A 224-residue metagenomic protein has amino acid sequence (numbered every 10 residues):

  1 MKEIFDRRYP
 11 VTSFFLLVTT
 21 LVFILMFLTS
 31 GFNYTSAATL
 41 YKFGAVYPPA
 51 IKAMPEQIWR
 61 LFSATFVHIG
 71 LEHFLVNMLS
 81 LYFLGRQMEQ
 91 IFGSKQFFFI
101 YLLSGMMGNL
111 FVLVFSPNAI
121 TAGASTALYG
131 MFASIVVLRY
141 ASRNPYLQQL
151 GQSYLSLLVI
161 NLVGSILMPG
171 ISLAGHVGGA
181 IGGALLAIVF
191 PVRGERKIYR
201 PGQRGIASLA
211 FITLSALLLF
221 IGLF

Functional and structural regions predicted by a protein language model:
M1-V11, L162-F224: C-terminal transmembrane module of polytopic alpha-helical membrane proteins
I4-R8, P49-E56, L147-L150: Helix-boundary and loop/linker segments of multi-pass membrane transporters
V11-A122, P169-I171: N-terminal TM1-TM2 helical hairpin plus the immediately adjacent luminal interfacial "cap"
T12-L17, F98-L102, L128, Y154-L155 (+2 more regions): Hydrophobic alpha-helical transmembrane segments
F23-S30, V112, S116, L138 (+3 more regions): Structural signal for membrane-spanning alpha-helices in multi-pass inner-membrane proteins, emphasizing helix cores
F74-L81, A122-S134, S172-F190: Alpha-helical transmembrane segments that form the membrane-embedded catalytic/substrate-binding core of multi-pass
M88-G93, R143-L150, R193-G202: Membrane-interface helix-boundary motifs at transmembrane edges
G105-M106, M131-I135, L155-G164, L209-L214: Small-residue-rich segments of transmembrane alpha-helices in multi-pass membrane proteins, especially helix faces
